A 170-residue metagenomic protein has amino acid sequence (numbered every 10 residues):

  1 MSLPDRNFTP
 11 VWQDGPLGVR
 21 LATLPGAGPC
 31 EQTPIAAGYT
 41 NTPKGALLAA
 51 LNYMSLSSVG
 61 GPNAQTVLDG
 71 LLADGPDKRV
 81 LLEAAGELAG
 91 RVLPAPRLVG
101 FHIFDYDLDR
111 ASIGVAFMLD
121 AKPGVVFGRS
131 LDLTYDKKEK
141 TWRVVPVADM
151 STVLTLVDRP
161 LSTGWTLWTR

Functional and structural regions predicted by a protein language model:
M1, N7-A27, G128-W165: Short beta-strand edge/turn micro-motifs at domain boundaries
P10-G86: Core segments of small alpha/beta cavity-forming domains
A49-V59, L72-L98, R143-V145, T152-R170: Intrinsically disordered, low-complexity prosegments and terminal tails associated with secretory/extracytoplasmic
N63-A64, L81-L82, I113-A116, T152: Generic marker of "main functional regions" within proteins
Q65-T66, D109-V147: Extracytosolic low-complexity repeat regions of secreted or lipid-anchored proteins
E87-A121: Surface-exposed, charged secondary-structure patches
